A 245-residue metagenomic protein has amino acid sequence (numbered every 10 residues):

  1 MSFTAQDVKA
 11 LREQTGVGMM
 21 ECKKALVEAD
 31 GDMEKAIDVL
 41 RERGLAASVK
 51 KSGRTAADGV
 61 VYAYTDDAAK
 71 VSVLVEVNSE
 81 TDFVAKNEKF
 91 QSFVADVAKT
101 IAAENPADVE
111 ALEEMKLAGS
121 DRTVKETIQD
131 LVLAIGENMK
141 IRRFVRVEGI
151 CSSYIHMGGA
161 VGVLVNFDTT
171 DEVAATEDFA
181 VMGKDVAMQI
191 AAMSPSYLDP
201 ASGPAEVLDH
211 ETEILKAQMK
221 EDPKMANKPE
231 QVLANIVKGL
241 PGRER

Functional and structural regions predicted by a protein language model:
S2-R245: N-terminal assembly/interaction segments in proteins that build large macromolecular machines
